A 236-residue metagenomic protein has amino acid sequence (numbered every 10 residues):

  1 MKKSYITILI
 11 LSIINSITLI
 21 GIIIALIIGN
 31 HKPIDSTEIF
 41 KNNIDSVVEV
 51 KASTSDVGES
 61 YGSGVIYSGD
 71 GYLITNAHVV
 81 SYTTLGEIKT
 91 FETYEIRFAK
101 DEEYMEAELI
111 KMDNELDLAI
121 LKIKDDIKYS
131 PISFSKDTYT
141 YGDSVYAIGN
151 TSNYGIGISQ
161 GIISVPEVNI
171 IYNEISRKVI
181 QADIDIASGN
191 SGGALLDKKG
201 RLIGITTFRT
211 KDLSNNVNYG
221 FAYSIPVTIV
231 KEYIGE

Functional and structural regions predicted by a protein language model:
M1-S16: N-terminal Sec-pathway targeting helices
G21-A77, E108, L116-L118, Y233-E236: N-terminal activation segment of mature serine protease catalytic domains
D35-E38, G62, S81, S133-F134 (+2 more regions): A structural connector/turn signal
N42-V57, I123-P131, I158-G235: Active-site region of chymotrypsin-like
V57-G58, S68-G149, N153-I156: Conserved active-site neighborhood of the chymotrypsin/trypsin-like protease fold
S63, G69, Y141, S191-G192 (+1 more regions): Short, flexible surface segments
V65-Y67, E108-K111, S164, A187: Conserved positions in beta-strands of structured domains
